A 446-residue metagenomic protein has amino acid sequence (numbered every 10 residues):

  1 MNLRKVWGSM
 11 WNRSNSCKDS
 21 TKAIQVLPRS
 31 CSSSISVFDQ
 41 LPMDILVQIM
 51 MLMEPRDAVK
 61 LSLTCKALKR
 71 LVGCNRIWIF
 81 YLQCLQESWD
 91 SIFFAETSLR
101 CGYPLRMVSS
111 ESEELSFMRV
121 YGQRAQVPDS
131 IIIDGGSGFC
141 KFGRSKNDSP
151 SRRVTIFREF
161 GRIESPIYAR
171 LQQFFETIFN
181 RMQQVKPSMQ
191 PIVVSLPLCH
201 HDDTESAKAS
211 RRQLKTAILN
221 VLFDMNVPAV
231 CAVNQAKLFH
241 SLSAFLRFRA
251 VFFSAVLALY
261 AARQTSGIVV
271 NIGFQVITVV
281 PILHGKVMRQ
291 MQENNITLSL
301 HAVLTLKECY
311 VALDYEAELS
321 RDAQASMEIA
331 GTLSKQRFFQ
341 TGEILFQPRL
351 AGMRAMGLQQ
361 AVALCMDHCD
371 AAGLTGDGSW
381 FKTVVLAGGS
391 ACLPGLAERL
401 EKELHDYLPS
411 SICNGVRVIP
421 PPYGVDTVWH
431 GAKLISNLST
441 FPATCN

Functional and structural regions predicted by a protein language model:
M1-L41, Q48, F80-V120: CRL adaptor-proximal regions
L41-M53, T64-V72: Short hydrophobic alpha-helical "box" of cullin-RING ligase substrate receptors that recruits the CRL scaffold
I77, V120-L219, M288-M291: Conserved phosphate-binding loops in N-terminal lobes of ATP-dependent enzymes of the actin/Hsp70/sugar-kinase
S112-A125, F223-V270, G431-K433: Conserved phosphate-binding catalytic cores of ATP/NTP-utilizing and phosphoryl-transfer enzymes
F174-M182, I344-W380, R399: Phosphate/ATP-binding catalytic cores across multiple sugar-kinase/actin-like superfamilies, primarily ASKHA
M189, L283-A355, K382-T383: Phosphate-binding glycine-rich/basic clefts of nucleotide- and phosphate-handling proteins, predominantly
P228, A232-Q235, S254, E401-K433: Conserved phosphate-binding/catalytic loops in two-lobed NTP-binding clefts
F239-S243, A258-Y260, S299, A355 (+1 more regions): Glycine-rich phosphate-binding/hydrolytic loop that grips phosphoryl groups
